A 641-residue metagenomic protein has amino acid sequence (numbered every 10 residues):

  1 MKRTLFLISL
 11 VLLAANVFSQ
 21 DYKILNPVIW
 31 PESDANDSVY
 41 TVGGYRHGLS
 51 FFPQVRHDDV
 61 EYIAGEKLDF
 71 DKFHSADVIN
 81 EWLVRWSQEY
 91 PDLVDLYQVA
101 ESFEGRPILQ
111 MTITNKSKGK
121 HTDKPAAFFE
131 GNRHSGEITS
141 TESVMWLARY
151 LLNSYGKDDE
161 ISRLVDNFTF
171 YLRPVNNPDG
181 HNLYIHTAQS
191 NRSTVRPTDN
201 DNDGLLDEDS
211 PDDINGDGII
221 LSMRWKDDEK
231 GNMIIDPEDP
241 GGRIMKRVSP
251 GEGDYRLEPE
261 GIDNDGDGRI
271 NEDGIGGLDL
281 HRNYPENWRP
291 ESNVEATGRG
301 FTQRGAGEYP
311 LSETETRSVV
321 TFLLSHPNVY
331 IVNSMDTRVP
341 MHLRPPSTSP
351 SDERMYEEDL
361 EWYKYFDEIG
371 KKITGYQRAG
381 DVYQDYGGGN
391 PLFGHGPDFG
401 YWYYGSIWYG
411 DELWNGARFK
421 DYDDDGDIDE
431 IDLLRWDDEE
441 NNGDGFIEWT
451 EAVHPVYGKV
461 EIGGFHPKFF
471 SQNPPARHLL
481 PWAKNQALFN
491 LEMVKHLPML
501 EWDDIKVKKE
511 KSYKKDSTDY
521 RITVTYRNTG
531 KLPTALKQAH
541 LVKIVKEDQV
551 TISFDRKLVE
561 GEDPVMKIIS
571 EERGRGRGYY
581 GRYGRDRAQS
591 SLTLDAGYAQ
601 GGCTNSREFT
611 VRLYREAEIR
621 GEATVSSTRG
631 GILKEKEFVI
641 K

Functional and structural regions predicted by a protein language model:
T4-L13: Sec-dependent N-terminal signal peptides
Q20-K67, E440, I462-K468: Extreme N-terminal flexible tails
V39-D58, A100, N167-Q303, D398-Y401 (+1 more regions): Surface-exposed loop and adjacent secondary-structure segments within mature catalytic domains
Y40-P107: Short glycine- and acidic-rich boundary segments immediately preceding or forming the N-terminal edge of structured
D95, F168-D179, I185, Q189-N191 (+6 more regions): Metallocarboxypeptidase
S140-H186: Short helix-loop-beta-strand segments that form the rim/entrance of peptidase-like active sites
Y526-H540: Short amphipathic, basic-aromatic surface patches that mediate peripheral association with negatively charged
D595-I619, S626-E637: Low-complexity, intrinsically disordered segments enriched in Ser/Thr together with acidic residues
